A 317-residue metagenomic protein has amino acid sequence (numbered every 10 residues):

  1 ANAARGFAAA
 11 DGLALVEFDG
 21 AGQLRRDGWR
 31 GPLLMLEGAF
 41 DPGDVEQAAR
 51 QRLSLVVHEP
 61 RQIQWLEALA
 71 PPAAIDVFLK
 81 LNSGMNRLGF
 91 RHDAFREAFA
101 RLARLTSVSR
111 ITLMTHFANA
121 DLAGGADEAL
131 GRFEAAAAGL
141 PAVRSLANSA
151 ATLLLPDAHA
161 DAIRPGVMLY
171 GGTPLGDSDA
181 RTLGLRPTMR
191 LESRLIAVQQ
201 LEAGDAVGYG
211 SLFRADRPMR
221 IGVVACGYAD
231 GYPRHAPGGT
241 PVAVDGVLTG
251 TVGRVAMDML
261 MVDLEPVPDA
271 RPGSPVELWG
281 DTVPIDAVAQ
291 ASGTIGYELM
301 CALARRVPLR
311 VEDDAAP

Functional and structural regions predicted by a protein language model:
A1-A8, I63-D76, S83-E202, P266: Active-site loop/helix belt of alpha/beta enzymes
A1-L53, V57-L66: N-terminal active-site wall of soluble small-molecule enzyme domains
D11-A14, P32-L34, L53-L55, D76-F78 (+9 more regions): Structural motif
G22-D27, D177-L185, G296: C-terminal helical cap(s) of enzyme catalytic domains, especially alpha/beta-barrels
L24, L79, N148, G273: Divalent metal-coordination and catalytic microenvironments
E37, R110, L195, T251-V252: A structural signal for short, hydrophobic beta-strand segments that form beta-sheets in beta-rich/all-beta domains
S54, R87, M261: Short aromatic/hydrophobic contact patches that present stacked aromatics for nucleic-acid/ligand binding
Q200-P317: C-terminal accessory subdomain/extension
